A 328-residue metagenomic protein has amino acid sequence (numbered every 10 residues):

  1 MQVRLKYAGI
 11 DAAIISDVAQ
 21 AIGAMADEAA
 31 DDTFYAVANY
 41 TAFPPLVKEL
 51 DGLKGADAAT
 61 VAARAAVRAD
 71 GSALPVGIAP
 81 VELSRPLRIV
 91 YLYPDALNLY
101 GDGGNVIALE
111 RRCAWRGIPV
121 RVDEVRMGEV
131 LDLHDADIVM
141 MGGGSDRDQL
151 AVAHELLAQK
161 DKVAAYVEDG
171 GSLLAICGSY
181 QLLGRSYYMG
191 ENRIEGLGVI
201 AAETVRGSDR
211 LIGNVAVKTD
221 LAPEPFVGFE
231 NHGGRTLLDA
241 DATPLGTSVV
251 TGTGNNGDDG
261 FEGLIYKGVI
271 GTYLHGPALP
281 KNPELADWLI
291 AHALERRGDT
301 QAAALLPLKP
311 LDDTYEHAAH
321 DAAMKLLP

Functional and structural regions predicted by a protein language model:
M1-P80: ATP-dependent carboxylate-amine ligase
Y35-V37, I138-G142, L174, G271-Y273: Structural motif
V37-T41, P94-D95, L274: Structural motif
S72-E168, P280-P328: N-terminal beta1-alpha1 cap of cysteine-dependent amidohydrolase-like domains
R85-L87, L221-F226, I265-I270: Beta-strand-turn-beta hairpins that frame and shape the catalytic cleft of phosphate-ester-processing enzymes
D146-P223: Cysteine-nucleophile active-site neighborhood
N192-E262: Pocket-forming structural segment of enzyme catalytic cores
N256-L294: A glycine-centered loop/beta-turn motif at secondary-structure junctions
